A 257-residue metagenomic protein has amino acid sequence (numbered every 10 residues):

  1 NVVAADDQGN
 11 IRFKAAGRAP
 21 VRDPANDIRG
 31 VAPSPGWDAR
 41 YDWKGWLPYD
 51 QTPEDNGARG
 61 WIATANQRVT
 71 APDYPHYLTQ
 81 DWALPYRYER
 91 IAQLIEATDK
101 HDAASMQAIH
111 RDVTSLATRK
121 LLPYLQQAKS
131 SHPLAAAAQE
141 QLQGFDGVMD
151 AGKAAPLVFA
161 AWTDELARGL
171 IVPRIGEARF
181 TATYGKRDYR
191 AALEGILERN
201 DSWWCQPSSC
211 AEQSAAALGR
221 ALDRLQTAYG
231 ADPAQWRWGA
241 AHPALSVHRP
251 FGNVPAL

Functional and structural regions predicted by a protein language model:
A5-L257: Long, compositionally biased non-active-site segments enriched in small/hydrophobic residues and glycine
